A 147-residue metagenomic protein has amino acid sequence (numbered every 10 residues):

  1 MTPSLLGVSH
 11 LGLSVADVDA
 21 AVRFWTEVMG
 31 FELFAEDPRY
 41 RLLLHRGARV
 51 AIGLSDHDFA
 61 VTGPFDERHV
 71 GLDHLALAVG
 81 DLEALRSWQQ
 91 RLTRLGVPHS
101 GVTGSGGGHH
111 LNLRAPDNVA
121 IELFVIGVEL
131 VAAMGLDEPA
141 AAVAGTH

Functional and structural regions predicted by a protein language model:
M1, A60-F65: Short beta-strand/turn micro-motifs at beta-sheet edges
M1-S4, Q89-H147: Vicinal oxygen chelate
P3-V8, R39-I52, E138, V143: C-terminal "cap" of GNAT-fold acetyltransferases
V8-A16, G63-R91, H109-A115, V119: Vicinal oxygen chelate
L13-H57: Core segments of cupin and vicinal oxygen chelate
D17, G47, D56-D58, D81 (+2 more regions): Non-catalytic surface loops within mature trypsin-like serine protease
A21, W25, L75, L92: Hydrophobic pocket/interface hotspot
H57-T62, L95: Short amphipathic beta-strand starts and helix->beta connectors
